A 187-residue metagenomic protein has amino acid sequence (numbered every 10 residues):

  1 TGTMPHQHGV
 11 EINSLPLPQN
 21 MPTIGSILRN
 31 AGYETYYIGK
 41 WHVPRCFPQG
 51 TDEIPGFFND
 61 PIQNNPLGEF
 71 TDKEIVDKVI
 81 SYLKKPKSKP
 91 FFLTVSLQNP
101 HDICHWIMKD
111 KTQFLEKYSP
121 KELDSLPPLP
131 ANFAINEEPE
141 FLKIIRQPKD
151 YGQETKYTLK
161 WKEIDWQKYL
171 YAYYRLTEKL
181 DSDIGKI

Functional and structural regions predicted by a protein language model:
T1-L93, L97-S119: Catalytic-site neighborhoods of secreted/periplasmic enzymes that process anionic sulfate/phosphate groups
K85-K87, L97-I187: Active-site-proximal cap/lid insertion segments
